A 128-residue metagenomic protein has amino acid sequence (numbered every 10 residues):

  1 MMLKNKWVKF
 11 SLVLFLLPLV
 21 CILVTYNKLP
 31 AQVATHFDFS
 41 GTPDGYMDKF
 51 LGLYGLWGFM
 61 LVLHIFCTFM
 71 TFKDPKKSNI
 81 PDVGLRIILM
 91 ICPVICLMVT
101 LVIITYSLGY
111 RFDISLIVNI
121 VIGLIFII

Functional and structural regions predicted by a protein language model:
M1-V13, F50: N-terminal membrane topogenic signal
V8, G52-F59, L85-V94: Select subsegments of transmembrane alpha-helices in polytopic membrane proteins, especially boundary-proximal
S11, G45-M60, F112-I127: Alpha-helical transmembrane segments
L16-A31, C67: Alpha-helical transmembrane segments of multi-pass membrane proteins
L17, L63, C92-V102, I122-I125: Membrane-embedded alpha-helical transmembrane segments of multi-pass integral membrane proteins
V24-L53: Active-site and channel-lining beta-strand-loop segments that bind or position nucleotide-derived/phosphorylated
V24-T25, L61-K73, I127-I128: Membrane-water interface of transmembrane alpha-helices
T68-I117: Ordered, amphipathic secondary-structure segments that act as subunit-interaction surfaces in large macromolecular
